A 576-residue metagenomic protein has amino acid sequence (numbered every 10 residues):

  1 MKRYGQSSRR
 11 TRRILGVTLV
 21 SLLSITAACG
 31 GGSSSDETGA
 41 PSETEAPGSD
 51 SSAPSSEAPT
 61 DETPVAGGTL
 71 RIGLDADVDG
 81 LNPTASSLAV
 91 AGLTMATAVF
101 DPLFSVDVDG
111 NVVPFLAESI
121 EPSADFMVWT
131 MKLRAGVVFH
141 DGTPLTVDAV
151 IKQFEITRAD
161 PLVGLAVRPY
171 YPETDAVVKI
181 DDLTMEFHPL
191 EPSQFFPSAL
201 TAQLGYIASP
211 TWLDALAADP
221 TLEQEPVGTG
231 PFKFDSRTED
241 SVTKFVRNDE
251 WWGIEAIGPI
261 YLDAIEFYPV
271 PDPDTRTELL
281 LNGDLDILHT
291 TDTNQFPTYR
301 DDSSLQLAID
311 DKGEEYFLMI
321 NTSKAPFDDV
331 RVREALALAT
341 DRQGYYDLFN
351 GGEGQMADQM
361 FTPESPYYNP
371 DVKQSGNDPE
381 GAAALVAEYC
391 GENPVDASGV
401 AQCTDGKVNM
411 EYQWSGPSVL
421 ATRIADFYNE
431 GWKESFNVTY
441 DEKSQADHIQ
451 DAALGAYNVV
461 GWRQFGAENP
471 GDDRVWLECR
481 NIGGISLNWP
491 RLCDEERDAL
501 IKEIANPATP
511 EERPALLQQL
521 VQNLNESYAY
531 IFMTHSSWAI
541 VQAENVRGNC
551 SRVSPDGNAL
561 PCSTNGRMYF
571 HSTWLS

Functional and structural regions predicted by a protein language model:
G73-A124, E155, V227: N-terminal lobe/hinge region of extracytoplasmic solute-binding protein
D107, V246-W252, K312-A335, A339 (+3 more regions): A bilobed periplasmic-binding-protein/Venus flytrap-type ligand-binding module shared by bacterial periplasmic
E118-V163, I180, E186-H188, L279 (+1 more regions): Aromatic- and charge-enriched surface segment that lines or borders ligand/interaction sites
K132, V167-L213, S236-T238: Surface-exposed binding/hinge segments that line and control ligand-binding clefts or catalytic entry sites
T201-I260, A264-E266, E380-A384, S572-S576: Gly/Pro-rich hinge or "lid" segments in bacterial periplasmic/extracellular proteins
P220, E250-T298, N437-T439, S444-A446: Ligand-site clamp/hinge motif
F232, M356-V395, G416-R423: Structural transition elements
T238-V242, R247, T340-Y368, G416-E430 (+1 more regions): Detector for C-terminal structural segments
